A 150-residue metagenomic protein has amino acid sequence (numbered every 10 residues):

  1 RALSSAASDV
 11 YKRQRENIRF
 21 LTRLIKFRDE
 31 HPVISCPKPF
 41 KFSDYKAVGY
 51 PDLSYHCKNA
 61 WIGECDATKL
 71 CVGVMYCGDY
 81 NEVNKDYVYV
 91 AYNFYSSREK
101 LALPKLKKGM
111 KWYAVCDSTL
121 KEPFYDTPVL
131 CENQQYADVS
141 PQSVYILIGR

Functional and structural regions predicted by a protein language model:
R1-A7, Y11: Single conserved hydrophobic/aromatic residue that forms the stacking wall/gate of nucleotide- or nucleobase-binding
R15-V88: Glycan-recognition and catalytic regions of carbohydrate-active enzymes
L24, A91-N93, Q142: Hydrophobic, well-ordered secondary-structure elements that form the walls of internal hydrophobic environments
D79-N81, F94-S97, V144: Short, solvent-exposed loop/turn segments at secondary-structure junctions
Y87-V90, L103: Segments forming glycine/polar-rich beta-alpha architectures that bind adenosine-containing cofactors
Y95-K108: Surface-exposed beta-strand/loop patches in extracellular or lumenal glycoproteins
V115-E132: Solvent-exposed beta-strand/loop surfaces of large extracellular or lumenal domains
P128-R150: C-terminal beta-strand-rich structural cap/linker in extracellular carbohydrate-active enzymes
